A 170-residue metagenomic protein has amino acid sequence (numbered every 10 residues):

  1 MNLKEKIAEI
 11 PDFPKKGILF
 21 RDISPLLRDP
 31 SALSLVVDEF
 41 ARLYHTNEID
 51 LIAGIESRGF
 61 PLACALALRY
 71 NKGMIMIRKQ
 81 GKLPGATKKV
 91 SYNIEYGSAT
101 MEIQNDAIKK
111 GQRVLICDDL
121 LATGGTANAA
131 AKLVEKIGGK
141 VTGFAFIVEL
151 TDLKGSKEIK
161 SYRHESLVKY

Functional and structural regions predicted by a protein language model:
M1-I49: Active-site-facing substrate-recognition patch
E5-K6, N128-Y170: PRPP-dependent phosphoribosyltransferase catalytic core
I49-E56: Short glycine-rich phosphate-binding loop at a beta-alpha junction
D50, Q112, T142: Conserved acidic residues
P61-Y70: Short Gly/Thr/Asp-enriched flexible loops that form oxyanion-binding sites at enzyme active sites
Y70-N71, S91-E95, I159-R163: Short, hinge-like loop/turn segments at secondary-structure boundaries
I75-V114: Short, glycine/charge-rich flexible loops or terminal/linker lids adjacent to PRPP-binding catalytic cores
D119, G124: Conserved G/P- and acidic residue-centered "switch" motifs that form tight phosphate/ATP-binding loops in soluble
